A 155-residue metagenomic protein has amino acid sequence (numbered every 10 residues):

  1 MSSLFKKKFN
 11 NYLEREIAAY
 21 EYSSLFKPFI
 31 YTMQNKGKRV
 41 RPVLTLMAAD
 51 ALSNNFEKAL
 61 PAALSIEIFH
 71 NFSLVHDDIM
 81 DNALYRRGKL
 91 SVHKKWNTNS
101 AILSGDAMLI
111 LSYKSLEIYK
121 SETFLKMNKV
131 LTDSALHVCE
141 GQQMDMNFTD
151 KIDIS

Functional and structural regions predicted by a protein language model:
M1-I17: N-terminal amphipathic/basic leader segments beginning at the initiator methionine
E14, A18-S155: Mg2+-dependent prenyl diphosphate-binding active-site environment of isoprenoid biosynthetic enzymes
